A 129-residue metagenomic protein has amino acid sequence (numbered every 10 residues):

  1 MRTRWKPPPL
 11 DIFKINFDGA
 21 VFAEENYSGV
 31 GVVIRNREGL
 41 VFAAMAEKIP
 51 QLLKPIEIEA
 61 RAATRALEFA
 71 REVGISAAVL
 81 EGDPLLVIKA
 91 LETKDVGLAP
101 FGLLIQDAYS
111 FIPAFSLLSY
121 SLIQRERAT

Functional and structural regions predicted by a protein language model:
M1-T129: Primary recognition of RNase H-like, Mg2+-dependent phosphodiesterase/nuclease domains
